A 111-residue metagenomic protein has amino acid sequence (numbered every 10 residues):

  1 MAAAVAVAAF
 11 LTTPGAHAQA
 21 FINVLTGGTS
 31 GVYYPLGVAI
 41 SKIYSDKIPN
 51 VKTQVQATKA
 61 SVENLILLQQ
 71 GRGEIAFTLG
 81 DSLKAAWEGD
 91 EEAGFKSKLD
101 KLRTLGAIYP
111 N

Functional and structural regions predicted by a protein language model:
A2-T12: Bacterial N-terminal signal peptides
T12-A18: Sec/Tat signal peptide C-region and signal peptidase I cleavage site
Q19-N111: Short, glycine-/small- and polar/acidic-enriched structural segments that line small-molecule recognition paths
